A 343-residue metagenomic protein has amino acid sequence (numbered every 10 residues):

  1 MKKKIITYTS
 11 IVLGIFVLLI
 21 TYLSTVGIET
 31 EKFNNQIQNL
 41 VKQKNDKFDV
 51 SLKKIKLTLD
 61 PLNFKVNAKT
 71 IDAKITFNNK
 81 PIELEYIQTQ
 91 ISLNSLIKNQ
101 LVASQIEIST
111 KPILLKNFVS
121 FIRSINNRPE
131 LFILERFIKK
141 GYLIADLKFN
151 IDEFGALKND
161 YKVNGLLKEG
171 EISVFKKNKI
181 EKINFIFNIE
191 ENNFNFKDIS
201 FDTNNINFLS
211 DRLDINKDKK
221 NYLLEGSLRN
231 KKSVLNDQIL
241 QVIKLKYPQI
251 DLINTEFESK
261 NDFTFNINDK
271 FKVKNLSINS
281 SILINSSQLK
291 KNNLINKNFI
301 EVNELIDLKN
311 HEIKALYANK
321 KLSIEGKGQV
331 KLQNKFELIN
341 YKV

Functional and structural regions predicted by a protein language model:
M1-F16: N-terminal Sec-pathway targeting helices
K4, I106-K158, K162-S173, N192 (+3 more regions): Extended amphipathic, helix-rich lipid-handling scaffolds
V17-N117, I133-Y142, D146-A156, F194: Terminal hydrophobic membrane-targeting helix
T30, P61-N63, N79, V174-K179 (+4 more regions): Solvent-exposed loop/turn segments connecting transmembrane beta-strands in outer-membrane beta-barrel proteins
K54, T70-D72, Y86, Q105 (+8 more regions): Extracellular/lumenal ectodomain signal focusing on beta-strand-rich modules and carbohydrate-recognition contexts
I71-T76, D198-D202, I313-N319: Short beta-strand segments that buttress and anchor functional surface loops
F196-D202, N207-L213: A generic structured-segment signal
